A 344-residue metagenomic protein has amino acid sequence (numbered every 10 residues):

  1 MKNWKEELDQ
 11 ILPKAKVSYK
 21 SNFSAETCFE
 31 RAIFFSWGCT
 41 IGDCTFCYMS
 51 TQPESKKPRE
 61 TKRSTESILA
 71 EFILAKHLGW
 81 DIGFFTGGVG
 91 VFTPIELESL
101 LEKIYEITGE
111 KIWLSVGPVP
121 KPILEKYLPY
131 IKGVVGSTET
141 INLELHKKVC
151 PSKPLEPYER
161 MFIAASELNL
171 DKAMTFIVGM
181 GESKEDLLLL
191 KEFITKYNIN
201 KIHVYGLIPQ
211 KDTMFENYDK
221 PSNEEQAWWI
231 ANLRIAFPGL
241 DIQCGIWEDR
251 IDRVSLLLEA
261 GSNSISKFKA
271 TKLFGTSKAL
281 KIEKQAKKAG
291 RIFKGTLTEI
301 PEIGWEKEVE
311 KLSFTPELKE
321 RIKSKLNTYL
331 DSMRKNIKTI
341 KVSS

Functional and structural regions predicted by a protein language model:
M1-K5, Y197-S344: Auxiliary Fe-S-binding modules of radical SAM enzymes
V17, S21-S67: Canonical Radical SAM [4Fe-4S] cluster-binding loop centered on the CxxxCxxC motif and its immediate flanking residues
R31, L69-F72, L97-E102, L124 (+6 more regions): Generic structural signal for well-ordered alpha-helices, preferentially at hydrophobic/aromatic core positions
I33-F35, V89-V91, V116-P120, T140-N142 (+5 more regions): Active-site-proximal loop/turn and secondary-structure-junction residues that shape catalytic pockets, frequently
C44, G136, A165, I194 (+2 more regions): Conserved, mostly hydrophobic/aromatic
T51-I68, A75-E96, L100-A165, D171-T175 (+1 more regions): Core AdoMet radical
G90-F92, M161-D186, Y205-D219, G239-R250: Conserved strand-turn element in the central/C-terminal portion of the radical SAM core barrel that lines
P120-Y130, M180-T195, E248-G261: Catalytic cores of alpha/beta
